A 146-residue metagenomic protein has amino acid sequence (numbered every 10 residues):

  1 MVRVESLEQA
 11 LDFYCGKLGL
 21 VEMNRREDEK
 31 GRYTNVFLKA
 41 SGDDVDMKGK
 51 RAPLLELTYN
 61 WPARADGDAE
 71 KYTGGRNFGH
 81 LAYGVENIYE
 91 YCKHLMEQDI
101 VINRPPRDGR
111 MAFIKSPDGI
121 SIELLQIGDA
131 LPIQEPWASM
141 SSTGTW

Functional and structural regions predicted by a protein language model:
M1, M23-R26, F37, Y83-W146: Vicinal oxygen chelate
M1-L54, K115: Core segments of cupin and vicinal oxygen chelate
E29, K71-Y72: Gly/Ser-enriched beta-turn/beta-hairpin loop segments
N35, G49-K50, A69-E70, P136-W137: Short aromatic-enriched loop/helix-cap "lid" or pocket-rim segments at secondary-structure transitions that line
D44-V45, P62-A69, P132-I133: A short, acidic/glycine-rich surface segment
D66, Y72, V101-I102: Gly/Pro-rich loop segments of beta-rich domains
R76-H80: Eukaryotic phosphotyrosine signaling hubs
